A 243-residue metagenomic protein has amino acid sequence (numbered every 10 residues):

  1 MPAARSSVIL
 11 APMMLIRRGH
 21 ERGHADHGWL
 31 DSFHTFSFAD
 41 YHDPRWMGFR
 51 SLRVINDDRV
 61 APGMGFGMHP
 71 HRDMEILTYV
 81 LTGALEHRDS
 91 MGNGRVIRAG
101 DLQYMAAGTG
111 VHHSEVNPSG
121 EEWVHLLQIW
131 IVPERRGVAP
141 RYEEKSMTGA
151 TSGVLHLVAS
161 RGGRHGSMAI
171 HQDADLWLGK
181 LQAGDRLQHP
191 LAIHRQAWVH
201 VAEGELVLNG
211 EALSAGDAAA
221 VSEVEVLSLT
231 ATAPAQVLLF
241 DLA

Functional and structural regions predicted by a protein language model:
P2-A243: Jelly-roll (double-stranded beta-helix
